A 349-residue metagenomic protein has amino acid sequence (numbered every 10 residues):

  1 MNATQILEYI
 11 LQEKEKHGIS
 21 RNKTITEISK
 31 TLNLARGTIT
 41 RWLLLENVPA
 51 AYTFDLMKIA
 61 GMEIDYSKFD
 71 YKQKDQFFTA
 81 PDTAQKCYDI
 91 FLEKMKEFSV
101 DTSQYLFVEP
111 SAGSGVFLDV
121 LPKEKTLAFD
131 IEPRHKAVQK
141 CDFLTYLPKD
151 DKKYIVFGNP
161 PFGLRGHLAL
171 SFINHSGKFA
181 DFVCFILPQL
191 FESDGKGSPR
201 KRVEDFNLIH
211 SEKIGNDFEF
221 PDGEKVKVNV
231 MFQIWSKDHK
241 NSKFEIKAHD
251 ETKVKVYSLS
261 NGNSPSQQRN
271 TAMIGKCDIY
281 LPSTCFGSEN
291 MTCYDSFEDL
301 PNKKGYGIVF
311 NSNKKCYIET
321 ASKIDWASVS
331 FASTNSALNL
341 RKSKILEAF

Functional and structural regions predicted by a protein language model:
M1-F349: Class I S-adenosyl-L-methionine-dependent methyltransferase catalytic core
